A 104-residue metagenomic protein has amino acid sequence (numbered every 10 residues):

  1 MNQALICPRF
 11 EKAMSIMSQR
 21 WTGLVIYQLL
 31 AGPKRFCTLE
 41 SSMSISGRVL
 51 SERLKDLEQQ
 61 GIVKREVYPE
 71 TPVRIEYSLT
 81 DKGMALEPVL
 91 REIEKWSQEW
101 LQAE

Functional and structural regions predicted by a protein language model:
A4-V49, V73-E76: N-terminal helix-turn-helix DNA-binding core of bacterial DNA-binding proteins
F10, M14, L90-S97, L101: Hydrophobic alpha-helical core bundles mediating ligand binding, dimerization, or RNAP-core interactions
R53: Residues within the DNA-recognition helix of helix-turn-helix
P69-E92: Basic, amphipathic "hinge/linker" alpha-helix immediately C-terminal to the N-terminal HTH DNA-binding motif
